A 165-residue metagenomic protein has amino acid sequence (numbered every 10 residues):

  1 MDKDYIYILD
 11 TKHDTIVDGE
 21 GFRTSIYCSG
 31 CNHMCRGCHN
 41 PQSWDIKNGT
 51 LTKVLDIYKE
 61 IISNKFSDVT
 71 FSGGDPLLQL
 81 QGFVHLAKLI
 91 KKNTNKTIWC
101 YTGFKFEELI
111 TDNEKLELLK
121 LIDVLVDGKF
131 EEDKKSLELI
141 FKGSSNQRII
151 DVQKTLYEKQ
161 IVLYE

Functional and structural regions predicted by a protein language model:
M1-Y27, R36, N40-I46, I161-V162: N-terminal [4Fe-4S]-dependent radical SAM core
I6-L9, F22, N40-L118: Conserved Radical SAM active-site core
I26, D75, L125: Conserved, mostly hydrophobic/aromatic
Q79-K88, T94, K135-E165: P-loop/Walker A phosphate-binding loop and immediately adjacent motor/lid segment at beta-alpha junctions
K105-F106, L125, Q160-E165: Conserved strand-turn element in the central/C-terminal portion of the radical SAM core barrel that lines
I122-E131: Non-cysteine beta-strand/loop elements that form the S-adenosyl-L-methionine
